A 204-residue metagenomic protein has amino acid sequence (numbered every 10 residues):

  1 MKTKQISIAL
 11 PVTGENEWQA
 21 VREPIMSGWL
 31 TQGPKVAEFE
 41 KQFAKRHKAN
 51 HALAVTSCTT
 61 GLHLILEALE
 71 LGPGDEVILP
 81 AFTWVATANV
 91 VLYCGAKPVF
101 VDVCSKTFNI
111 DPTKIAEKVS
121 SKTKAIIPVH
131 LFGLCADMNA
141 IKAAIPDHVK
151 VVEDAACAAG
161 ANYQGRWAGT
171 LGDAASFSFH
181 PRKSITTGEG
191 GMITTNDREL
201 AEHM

Functional and structural regions predicted by a protein language model:
M1-L30, P34: N-terminal "arm"/small-domain region of PLP-dependent enzymes with the aminotransferase-like
W29-E76, T87-C94, F100-D102, R166: Phosphate-binding glycine-rich loop
E67-A155, N162: PLP-dependent aminotransferase-like
K150-T186: Conserved active-site segment immediately N-terminal to the catalytic lysine that forms the internal aldimine
P181, I185-M204: Conserved core segment of the aminotransferase class I/II
